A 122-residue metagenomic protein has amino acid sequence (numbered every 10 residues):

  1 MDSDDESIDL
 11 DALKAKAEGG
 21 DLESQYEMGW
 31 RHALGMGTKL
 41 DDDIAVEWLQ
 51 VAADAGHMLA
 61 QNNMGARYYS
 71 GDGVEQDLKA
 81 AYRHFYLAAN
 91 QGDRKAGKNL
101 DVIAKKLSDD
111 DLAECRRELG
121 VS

Functional and structural regions predicted by a protein language model:
D2-I8, K95-S122: Terminal, low-structured helical/coil segments at or just beyond the last alpha-helical repeat
S7-L10, K14, L22, Y26-W30 (+2 more regions): Alpha-helical tetratricopeptide repeat
E18-D21, L34-M36, D41, D54-M58 (+4 more regions): Short helix-capping/linker turns of helical repeat alpha-solenoids
Y26, E47, N62, Y82-R83 (+1 more regions): TPR/TPR-like alpha-solenoid signature
E27-L34, N63-S70, D101-K106: Hydrophobic face of amphipathic alpha-helices that form TPR/SEL1-like repeat modules and related alpha-solenoid
